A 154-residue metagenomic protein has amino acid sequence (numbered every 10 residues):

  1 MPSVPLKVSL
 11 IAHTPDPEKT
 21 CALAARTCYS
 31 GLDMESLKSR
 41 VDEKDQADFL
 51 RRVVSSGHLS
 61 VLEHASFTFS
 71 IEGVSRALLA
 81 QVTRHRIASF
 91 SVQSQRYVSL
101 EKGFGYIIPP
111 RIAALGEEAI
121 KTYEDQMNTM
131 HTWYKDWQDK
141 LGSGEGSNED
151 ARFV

Functional and structural regions predicted by a protein language model:
M1-V154: Family-specific signature for flavin-dependent thymidylate synthase
